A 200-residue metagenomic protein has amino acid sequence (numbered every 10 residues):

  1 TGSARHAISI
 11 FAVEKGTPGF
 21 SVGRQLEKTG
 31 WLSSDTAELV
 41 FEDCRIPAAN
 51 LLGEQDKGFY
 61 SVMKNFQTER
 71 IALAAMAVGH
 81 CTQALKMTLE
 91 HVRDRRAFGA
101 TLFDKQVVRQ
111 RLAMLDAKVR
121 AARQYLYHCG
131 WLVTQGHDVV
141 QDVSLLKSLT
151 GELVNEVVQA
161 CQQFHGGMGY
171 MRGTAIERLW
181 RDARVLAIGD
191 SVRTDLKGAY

Functional and structural regions predicted by a protein language model:
T1-K86, E90, A100, R193-K197: FAD-binding core of flavoproteins
M63-K64, H165-Y200: Glycine-rich phosphate/cofactor-binding loops in nucleotide/flavin-utilizing enzymes
L89-F103, D116-L149, Q162-Y170: C-terminal helix-coil-helix/basic helical segment that borders enzyme active sites and/or dimer interfaces and provides
V107-Q110, V139-L146, R181-I188: Short beta-alpha connecting loops at secondary-structure transitions that line or flank enzyme active sites
